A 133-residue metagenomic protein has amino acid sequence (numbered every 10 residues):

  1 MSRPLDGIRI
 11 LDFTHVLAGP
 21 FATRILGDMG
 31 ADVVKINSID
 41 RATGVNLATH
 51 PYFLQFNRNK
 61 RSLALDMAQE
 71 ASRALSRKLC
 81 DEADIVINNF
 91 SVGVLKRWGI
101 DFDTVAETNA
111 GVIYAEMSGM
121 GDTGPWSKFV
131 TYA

Functional and structural regions predicted by a protein language model:
M1-A133: N-terminal helix-loop segment corresponding to the beta1-alpha1 unit of nucleotide/adenylate-binding folds
